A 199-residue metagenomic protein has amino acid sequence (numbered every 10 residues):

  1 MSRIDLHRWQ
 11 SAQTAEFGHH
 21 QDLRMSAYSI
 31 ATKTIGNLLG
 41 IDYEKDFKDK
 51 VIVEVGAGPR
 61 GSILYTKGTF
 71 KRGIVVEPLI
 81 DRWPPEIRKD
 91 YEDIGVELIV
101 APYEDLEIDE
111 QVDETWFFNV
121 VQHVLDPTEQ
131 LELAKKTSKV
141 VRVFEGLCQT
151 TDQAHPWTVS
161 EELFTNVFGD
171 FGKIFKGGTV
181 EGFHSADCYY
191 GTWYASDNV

Functional and structural regions predicted by a protein language model:
M1-E44: Class I SAM-dependent methyltransferase Rossmann-like catalytic core, especially the SAM/SAH-binding loop
D49-G58: Conserved class I S-adenosyl-L-methionine
G58-E104: Class I SAM-dependent methyltransferase SAM/SAH-binding core
W116: A conserved beta-strand element that flanks and buttresses the S-adenosyl-L-methionine
N119-V120: Short catalytic micro-motifs in class I SAM-dependent methyltransferases
H123-A134: A short, conserved alpha-helix within the catalytic core of class I
S138-Q149: Conserved beta-strand signature within the Rossmann-like core of class I S-adenosyl-L-methionine
P156-G177: Short alpha-helix
